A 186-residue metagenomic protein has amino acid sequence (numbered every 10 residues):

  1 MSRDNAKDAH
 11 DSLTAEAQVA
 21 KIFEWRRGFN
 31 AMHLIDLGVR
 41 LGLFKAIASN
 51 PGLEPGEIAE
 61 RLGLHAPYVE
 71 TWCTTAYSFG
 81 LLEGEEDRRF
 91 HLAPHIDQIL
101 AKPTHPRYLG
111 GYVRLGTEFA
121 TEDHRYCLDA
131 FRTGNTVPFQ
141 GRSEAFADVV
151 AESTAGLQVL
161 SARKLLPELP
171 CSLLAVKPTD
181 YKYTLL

Functional and structural regions predicted by a protein language model:
S2, K7-L13, V19-G52, E57 (+2 more regions): Conserved Class I S-adenosyl-L-methionine-dependent methyltransferase catalytic core
L186: Conserved beta-strand/loop positions that form the S-adenosyl-L-methionine
